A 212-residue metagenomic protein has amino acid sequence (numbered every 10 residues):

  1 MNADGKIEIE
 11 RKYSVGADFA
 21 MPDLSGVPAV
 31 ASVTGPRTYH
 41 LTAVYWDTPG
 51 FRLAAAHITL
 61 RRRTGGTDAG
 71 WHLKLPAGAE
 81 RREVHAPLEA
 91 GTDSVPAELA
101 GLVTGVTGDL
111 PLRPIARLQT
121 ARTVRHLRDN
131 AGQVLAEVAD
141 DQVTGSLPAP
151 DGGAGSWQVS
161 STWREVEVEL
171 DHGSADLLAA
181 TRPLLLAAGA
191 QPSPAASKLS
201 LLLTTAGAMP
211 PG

Functional and structural regions predicted by a protein language model:
M1-G212: Phosphate-end processing signature that detects enzymes handling 5′-triphosphorylated RNA and polyphosphate
